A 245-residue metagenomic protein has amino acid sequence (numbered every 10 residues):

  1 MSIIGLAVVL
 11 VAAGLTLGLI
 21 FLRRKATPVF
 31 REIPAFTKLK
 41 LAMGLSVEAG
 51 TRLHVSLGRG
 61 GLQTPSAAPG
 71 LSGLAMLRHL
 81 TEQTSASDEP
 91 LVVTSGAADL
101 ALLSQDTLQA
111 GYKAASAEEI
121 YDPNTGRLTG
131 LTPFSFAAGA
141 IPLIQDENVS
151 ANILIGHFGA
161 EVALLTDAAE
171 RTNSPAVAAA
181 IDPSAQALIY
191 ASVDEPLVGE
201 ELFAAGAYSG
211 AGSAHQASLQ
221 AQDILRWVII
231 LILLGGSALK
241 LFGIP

Functional and structural regions predicted by a protein language model:
M1-I33, L239-G243: Hydrophobic alpha-helical transmembrane segments of small proteolipidic membrane proteins, enriched in energy-coupled
R31-R52: Membrane-cytosol interface motif
G58-L74, A97-A101, G156-V162: Gly/Ser/Thr-rich loops at beta-strand to alpha-helix junctions that form or flank small-molecule/cofactor-binding
A67-D88: Histidine-anchored nucleotide/phosphate-binding helix
Q83-S85, E89-A137: Long, charge-dense
A115-R171: Membrane-proximal low-complexity regions enriched in glycine and acidic/polar residues
S150-E200: Extracytoplasmic/lumenal ectodomains and periplasmic regions of secretory and membrane proteins
S184, S192-P245: C-terminal functional extensions of proteins
